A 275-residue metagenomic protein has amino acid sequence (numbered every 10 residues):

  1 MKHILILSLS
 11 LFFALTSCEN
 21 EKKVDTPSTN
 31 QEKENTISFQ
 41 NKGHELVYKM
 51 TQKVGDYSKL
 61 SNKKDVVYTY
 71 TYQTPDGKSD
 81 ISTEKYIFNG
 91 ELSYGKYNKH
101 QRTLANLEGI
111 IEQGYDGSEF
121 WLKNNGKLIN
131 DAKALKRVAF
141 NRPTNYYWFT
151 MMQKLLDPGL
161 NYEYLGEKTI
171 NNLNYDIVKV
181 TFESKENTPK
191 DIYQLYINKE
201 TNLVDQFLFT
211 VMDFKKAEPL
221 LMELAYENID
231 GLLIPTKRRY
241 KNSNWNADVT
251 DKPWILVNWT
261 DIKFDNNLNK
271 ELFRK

Functional and structural regions predicted by a protein language model:
K2-S8: Sec-dependent signal peptide recognition, specifically the positively charged N-region followed immediately by
A14-S17: C-terminal motif of bacterial Sec signal peptides marking the signal peptidase cleavage site
E19-E21: Bacterial signal peptide processing site
Q31-E32, I37-F39, H44-L128: N-terminal mature ectodomain segment of secretory-pathway/periplasmic proteins
F39-G43, E119-P189, V211-F214, L268-K275: Flexible, processing/modification-adjacent segments and terminal tails in exported/periplasmic/extracellular proteins
K53, N161-G166, L208, L220-E223: Short structured motifs
N62-T69, E91-Q101, N171-K179, L203-Q206 (+1 more regions): Short, hydrophobic/aromatic-rich segments at coil-to-beta transitions
N174-R274: Gly/Pro-enriched, hydrophobic low-complexity segments that function as extracytoplasmic propeptides/linkers
